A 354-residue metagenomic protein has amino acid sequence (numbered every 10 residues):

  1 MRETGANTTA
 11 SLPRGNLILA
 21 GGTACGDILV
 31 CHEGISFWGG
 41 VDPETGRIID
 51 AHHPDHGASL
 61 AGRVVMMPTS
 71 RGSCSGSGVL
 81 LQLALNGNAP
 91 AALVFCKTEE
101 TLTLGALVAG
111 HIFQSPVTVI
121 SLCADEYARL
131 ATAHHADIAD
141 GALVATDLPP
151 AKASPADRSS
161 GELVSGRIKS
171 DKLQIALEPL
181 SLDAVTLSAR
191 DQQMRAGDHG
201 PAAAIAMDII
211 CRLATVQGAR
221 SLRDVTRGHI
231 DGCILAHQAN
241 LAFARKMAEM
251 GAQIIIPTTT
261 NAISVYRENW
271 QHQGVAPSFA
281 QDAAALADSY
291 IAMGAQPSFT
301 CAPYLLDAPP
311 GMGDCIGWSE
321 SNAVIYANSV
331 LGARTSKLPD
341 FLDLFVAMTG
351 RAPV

Functional and structural regions predicted by a protein language model:
G5-A24, I28-G141, S264: Feature captures the catalytic cores and cofactor-binding loops of soluble hydro-lyases/lyases that act on carboxylate
T45, D50-H52, M67, R71-S73 (+1 more regions): Non-transmembrane, aqueous-exposed alpha-helical and coiled segments at domain scale
S77-G78, A151-S159: A short, polar/proline- and glycine-enriched secondary-structure boundary/capping micro-motif
E126-Y127, L143-A151: C-terminal binding/interaction regions
